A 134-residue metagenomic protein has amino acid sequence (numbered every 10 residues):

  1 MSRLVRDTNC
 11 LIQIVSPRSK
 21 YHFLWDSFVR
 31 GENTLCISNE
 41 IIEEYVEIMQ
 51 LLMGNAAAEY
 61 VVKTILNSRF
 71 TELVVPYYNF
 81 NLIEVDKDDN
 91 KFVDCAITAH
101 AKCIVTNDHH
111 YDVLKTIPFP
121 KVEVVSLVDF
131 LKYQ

Functional and structural regions predicted by a protein language model:
M1-L4: Extreme N-terminal starter segment of soluble prokaryotic enzymes
R6, S16, H22-Q50: PIN/NYN-family metal-dependent endoribonuclease catalytic core
C10-L11, I41, H110-Y111: Alpha-helix capping/helix-boundary segments
S27, I65, C95, T116: Hydrophobic/aromatic ligand-binding patch that stacks against planar heteroaromatic rings of cofactors or nucleotides
T71-I104, H109, V113: Active-site neighborhoods of divalent-metal-dependent phosphate/nucleic-acid chemistry enzymes
I83, C103, H109-Q134: Acidic, PIN/NYN-like endoribonuclease modules and their adjacent C-terminal/linker elements
